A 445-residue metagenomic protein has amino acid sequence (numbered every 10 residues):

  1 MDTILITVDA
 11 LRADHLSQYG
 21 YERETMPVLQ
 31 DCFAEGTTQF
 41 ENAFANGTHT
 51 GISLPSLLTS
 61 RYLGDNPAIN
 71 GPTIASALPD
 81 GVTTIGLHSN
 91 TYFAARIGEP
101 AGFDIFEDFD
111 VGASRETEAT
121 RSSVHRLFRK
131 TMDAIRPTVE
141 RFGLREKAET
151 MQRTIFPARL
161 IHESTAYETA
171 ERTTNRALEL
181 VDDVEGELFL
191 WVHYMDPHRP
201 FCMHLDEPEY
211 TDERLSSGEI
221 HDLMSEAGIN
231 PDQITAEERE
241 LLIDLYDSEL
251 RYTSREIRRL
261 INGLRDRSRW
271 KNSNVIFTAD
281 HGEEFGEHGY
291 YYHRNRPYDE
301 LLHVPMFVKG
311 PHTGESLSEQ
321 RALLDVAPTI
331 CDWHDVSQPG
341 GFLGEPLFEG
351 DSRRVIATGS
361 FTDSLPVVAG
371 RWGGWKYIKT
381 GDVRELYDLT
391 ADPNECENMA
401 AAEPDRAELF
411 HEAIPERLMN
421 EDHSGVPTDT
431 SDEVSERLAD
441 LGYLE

Functional and structural regions predicted by a protein language model:
M1-E445: Catalytic domains that recognize anionic headgroups
